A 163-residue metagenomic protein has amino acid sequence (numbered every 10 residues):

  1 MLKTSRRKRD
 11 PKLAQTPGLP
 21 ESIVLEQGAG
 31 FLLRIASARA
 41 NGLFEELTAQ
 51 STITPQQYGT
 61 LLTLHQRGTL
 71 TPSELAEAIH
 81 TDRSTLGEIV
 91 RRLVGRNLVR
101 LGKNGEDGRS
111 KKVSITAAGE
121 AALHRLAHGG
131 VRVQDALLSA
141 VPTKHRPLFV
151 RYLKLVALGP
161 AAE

Functional and structural regions predicted by a protein language model:
M1-S51: N-terminal leader segment of winged-helix/HTH proteins
R6-K12, N41, T69, R91-K154: Charged, amphipathic alpha-helical coiled-coil/dimerization segments
L32, R39, L43, G59-L62 (+2 more regions): Pre-recognition alpha-helix immediately N-terminal to the DNA-recognition helix within helix-turn-helix or winged-helix
R34-S37, L62-Q66, A127, K154: Short, locally clustered residues in the helix-turn-helix/winged-helix DNA-binding domain
A49, E77, V94-G95: Alpha-helical residues within the helix-turn-helix
T52, G68-T69, H80, P142: Central "turn" residue of the DNA-binding helix-turn-helix
P72: Helix-turn-helix DNA-binding elements, focusing on the entry/boundary residues of the two helices that contact DNA
D82-T85: Helix-turn-helix DNA-binding motif, specifically the short coil turn and the N-cap/start of the second
